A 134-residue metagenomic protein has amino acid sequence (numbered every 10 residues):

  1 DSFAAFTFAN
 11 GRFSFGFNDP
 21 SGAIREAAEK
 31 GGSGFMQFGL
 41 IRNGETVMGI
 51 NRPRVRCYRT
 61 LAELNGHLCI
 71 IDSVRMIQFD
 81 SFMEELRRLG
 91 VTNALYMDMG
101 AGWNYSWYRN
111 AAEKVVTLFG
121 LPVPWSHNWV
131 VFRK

Functional and structural regions predicted by a protein language model:
D1-K134: Gly/Ser/Thr/Pro-rich low-complexity, intrinsically disordered segments
